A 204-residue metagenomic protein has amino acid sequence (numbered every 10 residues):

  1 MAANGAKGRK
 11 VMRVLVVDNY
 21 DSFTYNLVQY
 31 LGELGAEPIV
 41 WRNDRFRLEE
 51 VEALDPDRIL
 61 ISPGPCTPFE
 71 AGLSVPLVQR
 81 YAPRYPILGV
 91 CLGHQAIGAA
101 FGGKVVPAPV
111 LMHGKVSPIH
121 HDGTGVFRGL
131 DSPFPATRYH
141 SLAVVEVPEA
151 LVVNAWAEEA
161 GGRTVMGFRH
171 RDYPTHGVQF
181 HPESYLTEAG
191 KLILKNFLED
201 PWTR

Functional and structural regions predicted by a protein language model:
A3-K10: Short, low-complexity, charge-dense intrinsically disordered segments
V11, P56-R128, L194-N196: Cysteine-nucleophile active-site neighborhood
R13, E37, D57-R58, P86-L88 (+3 more regions): Structural signature of beta-strand start/N-cap positions in the alpha/beta core of ABC transporter nucleotide-binding
V14, S22, L34, V40-N43 (+6 more regions): A generic "structured core" feature
N19: Acidic di-acidic motifs
I39-R45, S117-H120, P135-A136, W156-G161: Short gly/ser/thr-rich secondary-structure transition/capping motifs
G125-Y173: Catalytic beta-strand/loop cores that center a nucleophilic Ser/Cys/Thr and support acyl-enzyme chemistry
Y185-R204: Acyltransferase
